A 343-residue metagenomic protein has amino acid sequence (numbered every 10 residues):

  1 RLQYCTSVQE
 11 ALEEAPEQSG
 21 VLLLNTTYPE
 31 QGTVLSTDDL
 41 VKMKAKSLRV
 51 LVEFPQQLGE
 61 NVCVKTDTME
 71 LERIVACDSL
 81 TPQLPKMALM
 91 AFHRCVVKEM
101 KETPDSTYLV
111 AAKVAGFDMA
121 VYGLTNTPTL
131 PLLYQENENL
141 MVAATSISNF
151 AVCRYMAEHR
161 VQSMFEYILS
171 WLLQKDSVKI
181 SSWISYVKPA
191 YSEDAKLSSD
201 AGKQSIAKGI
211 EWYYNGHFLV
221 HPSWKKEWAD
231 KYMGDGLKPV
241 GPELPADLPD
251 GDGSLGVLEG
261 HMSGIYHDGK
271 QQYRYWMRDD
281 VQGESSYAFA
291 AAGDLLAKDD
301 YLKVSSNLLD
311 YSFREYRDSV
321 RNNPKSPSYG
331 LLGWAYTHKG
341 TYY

Functional and structural regions predicted by a protein language model:
R1-V62: Helical hinge/lid and interdomain linker segments adjacent to catalytic or ligand-binding clefts that mediate domain
E30-Q31, V52, L58-C63, F150-V152 (+2 more regions): Short catalytic/ligand-binding loop motif for oxyanion handling, primarily in non-cytosolic enzymes, centered on
L51, V121-K208: Extracellular ligand-binding/catalytic regions of CAZymes and related secreted enzymes and adhesion modules
L51-T125: An acidic, glycine-rich "communication" segment
Q174-V281, K303-Y343: Low-complexity, Ser/Thr/Pro/Gly-enriched N-terminal "stalk/linker" regions
G293-A297: Short coil/turn linking the two alpha-helices of tandem helical-hairpin repeats
